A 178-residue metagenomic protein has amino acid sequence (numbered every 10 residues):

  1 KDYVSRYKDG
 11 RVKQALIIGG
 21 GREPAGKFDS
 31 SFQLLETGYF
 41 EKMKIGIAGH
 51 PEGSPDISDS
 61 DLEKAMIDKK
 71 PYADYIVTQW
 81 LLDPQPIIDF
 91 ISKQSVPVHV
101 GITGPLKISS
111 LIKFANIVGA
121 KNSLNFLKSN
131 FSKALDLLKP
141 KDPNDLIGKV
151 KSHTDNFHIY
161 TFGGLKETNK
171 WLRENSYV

Functional and structural regions predicted by a protein language model:
K1-R6: Glycine-rich anion/phosphate-binding loops
Y7, K69-Y72, V100, V150 (+1 more regions): Conserved, mostly hydrophobic/aromatic
K13, D74, D155: Receiver (REC) domain switch/active-site residues of two-component response regulators
L16-G53, K93-L146, F162-L165, R173-Y177: Active-site pocket-lining/capping segments in soluble small-molecule metabolic enzymes
L16-I17, V77, H158: Conserved beta-strand positions in the central sheet of alpha/beta enzyme cores
R22-D29, Y75-F90: Active-site glycine- and acidic-residue-rich loops that bind and position anionic ligands or nucleotide-like cofactors
D56-P71: Active-site glycine-rich loop that binds ribose-phosphate moieties when present
D155-T161: Conserved active-site loop/cleft motifs that coordinate metal ions or position small ligands
